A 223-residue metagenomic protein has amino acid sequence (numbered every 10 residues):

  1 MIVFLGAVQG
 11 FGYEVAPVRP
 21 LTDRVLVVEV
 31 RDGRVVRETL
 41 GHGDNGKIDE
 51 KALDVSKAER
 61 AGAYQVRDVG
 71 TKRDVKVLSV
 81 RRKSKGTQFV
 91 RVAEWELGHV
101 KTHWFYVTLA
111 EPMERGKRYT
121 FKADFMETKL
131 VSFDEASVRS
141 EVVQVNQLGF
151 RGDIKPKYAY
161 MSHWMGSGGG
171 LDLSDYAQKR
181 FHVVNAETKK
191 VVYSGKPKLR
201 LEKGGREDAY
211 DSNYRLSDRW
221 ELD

Functional and structural regions predicted by a protein language model:
M1-L5: Bacterial N-terminal signal peptides
G6, V15-V18, L130-V131, E135: Ser/Thr/Pro-rich low-complexity tracts
G10-R60, V142-Y176: Contiguous beta-strand segments within globular domains
R24-E127, D223: Extracytoplasmic/surface-exposed domains of secreted proteins that mediate cell-envelope carbohydrate/peptidoglycan
R91-V142, Q147-D223: Ligand-binding face of N-terminal immunoglobulin V-set domains in extracellular IgSF glycoproteins
